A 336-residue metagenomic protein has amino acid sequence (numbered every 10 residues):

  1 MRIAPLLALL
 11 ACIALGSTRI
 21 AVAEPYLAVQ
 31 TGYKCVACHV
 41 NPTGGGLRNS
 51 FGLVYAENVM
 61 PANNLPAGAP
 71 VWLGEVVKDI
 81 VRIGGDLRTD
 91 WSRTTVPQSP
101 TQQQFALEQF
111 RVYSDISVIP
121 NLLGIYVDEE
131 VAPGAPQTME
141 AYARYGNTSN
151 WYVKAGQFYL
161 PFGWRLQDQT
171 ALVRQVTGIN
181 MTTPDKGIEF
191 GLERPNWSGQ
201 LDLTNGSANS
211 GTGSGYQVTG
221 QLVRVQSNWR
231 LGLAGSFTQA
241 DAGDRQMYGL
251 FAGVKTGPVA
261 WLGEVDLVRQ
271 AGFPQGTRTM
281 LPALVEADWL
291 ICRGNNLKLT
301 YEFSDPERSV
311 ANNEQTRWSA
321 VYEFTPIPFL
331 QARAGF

Functional and structural regions predicted by a protein language model:
M1-L7: Bacterial N-terminal signal peptides that target proteins for export
L7-G16: Bacterial N-terminal signal peptides
S17-A23: Sec/Tat signal peptide C-region and signal peptidase I cleavage site
A28, T43-R48, V76-R93, P97-G206 (+5 more regions): Outer membrane beta-barrel
Y33-P42: The canonical Cys-X-X-Cys-His
A62-G84: Short Fe-S-cluster ligation motifs
P100-A106, V131-A135, V176-T182, S210-G215 (+4 more regions): Replace "Gram-negative outer membrane beta-barrel proteins" with "bacterial and organellar outer membrane beta-barrel
G220-R308: Detector for outer-membrane/organellar transmembrane beta-barrel domains, recognizing the amphipathic beta-strand
